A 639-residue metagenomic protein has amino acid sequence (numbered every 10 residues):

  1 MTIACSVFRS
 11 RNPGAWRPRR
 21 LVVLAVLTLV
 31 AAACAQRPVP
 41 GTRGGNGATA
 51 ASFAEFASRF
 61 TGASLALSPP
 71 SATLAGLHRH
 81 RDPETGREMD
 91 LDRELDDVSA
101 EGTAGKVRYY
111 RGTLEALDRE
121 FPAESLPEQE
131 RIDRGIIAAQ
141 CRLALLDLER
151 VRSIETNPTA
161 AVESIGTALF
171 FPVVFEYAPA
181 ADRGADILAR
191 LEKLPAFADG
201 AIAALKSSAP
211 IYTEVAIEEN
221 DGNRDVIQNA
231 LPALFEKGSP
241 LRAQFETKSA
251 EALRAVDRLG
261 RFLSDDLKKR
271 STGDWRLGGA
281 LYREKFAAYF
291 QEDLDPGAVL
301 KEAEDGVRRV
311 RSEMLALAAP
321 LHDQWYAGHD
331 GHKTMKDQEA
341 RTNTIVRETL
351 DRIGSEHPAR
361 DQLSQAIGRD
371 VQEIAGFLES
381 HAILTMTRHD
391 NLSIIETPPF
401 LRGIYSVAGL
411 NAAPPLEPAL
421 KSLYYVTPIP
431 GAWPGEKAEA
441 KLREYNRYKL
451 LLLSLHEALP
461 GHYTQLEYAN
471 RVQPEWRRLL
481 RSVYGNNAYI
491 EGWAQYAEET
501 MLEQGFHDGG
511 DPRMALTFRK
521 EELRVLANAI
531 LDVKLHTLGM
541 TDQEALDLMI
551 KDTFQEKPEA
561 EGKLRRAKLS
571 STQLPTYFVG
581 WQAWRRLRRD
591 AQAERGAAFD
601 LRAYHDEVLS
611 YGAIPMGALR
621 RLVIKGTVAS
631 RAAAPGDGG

Functional and structural regions predicted by a protein language model:
M1-R17: N-terminal secretory signal peptides that target proteins for export/translocation
T2-I3, L21-V23, L74: Short intrinsically disordered, low-complexity coil segments enriched in acidic
I3-A4, L29, R43: N-terminal compositionally biased, intrinsically disordered segments and leader/signal-like regions
P13-L21, A250-L253: Intrinsically disordered, low-complexity Ser/Thr/Pro-rich tracts
W16-P18, V26-L27, A469: Enrichment for repetitive, rod-forming helical segments
V22-A32: Bacterial N-terminal signal peptides
C34-G639: N-terminal maturation segment of proteins
